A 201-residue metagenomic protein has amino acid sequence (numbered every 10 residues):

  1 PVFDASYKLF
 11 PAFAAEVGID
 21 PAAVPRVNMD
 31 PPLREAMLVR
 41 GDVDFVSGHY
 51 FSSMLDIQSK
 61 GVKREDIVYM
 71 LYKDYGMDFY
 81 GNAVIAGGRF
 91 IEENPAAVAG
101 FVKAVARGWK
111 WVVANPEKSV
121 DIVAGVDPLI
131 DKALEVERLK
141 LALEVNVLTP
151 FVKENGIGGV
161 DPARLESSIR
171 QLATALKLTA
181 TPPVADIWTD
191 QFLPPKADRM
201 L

Functional and structural regions predicted by a protein language model:
P1, Y7-P25, E92-A96: Hinge/capping helix and adjacent helix->loop/strand transition within the periplasmic-binding protein
P1-D4, D44, R107-K110: Short loop->beta-strand "edge-of-pocket" segments that line small-molecule binding or catalytic clefts across diverse
P11, F45-E65: A ligand-binding cleft/hinge motif common to bilobed small-molecule-binding domains
I19, V24-V39, F51-S52, L71-Y72: Short helix-initiation/N-cap motifs at beta->coil->alpha
K63-I91, V102, L141-V147, D190: Periplasmic-binding protein-like
E92-K177: Secondary-structure end/capping motifs
A163-L201: Conserved C-terminal helix/tail region of periplasmic/extracytoplasmic solute-binding proteins
